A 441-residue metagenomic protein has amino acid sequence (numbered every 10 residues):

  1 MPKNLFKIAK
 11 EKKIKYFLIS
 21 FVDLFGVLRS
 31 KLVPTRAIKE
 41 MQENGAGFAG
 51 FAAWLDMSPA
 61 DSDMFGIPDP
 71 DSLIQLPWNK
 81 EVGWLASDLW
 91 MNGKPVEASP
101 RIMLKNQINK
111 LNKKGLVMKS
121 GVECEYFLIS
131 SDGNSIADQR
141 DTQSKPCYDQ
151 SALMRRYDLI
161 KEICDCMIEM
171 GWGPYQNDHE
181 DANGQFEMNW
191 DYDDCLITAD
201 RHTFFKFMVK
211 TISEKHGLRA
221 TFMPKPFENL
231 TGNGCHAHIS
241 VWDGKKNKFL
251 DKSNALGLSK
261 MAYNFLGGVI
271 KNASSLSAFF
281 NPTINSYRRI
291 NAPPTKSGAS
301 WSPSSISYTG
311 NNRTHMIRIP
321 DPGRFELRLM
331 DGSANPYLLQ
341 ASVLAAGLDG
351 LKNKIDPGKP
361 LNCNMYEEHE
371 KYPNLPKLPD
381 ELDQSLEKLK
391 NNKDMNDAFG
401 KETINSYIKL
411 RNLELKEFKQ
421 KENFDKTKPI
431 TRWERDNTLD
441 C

Functional and structural regions predicted by a protein language model:
M1-C441: Glycine-rich, acidic/polar active-site loops that bind/position phosphate-bearing ligands
